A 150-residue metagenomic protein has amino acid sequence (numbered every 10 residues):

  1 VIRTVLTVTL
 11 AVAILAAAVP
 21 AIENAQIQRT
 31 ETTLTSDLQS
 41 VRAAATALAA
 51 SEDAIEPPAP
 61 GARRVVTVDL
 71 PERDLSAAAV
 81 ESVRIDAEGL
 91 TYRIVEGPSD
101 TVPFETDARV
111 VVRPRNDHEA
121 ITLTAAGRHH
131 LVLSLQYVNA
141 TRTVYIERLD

Functional and structural regions predicted by a protein language model:
V1-S51: Hydrophobic alpha-helical segments
A13-A16, A25, P57-G61, Y137: Residue-level signal for the start and early helices of compact helical domains
S36, I55, A59, V80-S82: General "foldedness" signal
Q39-S40, R63, N116-E119: N-terminal start-of-chain detector that recognizes signal peptides and the immediate post-cleavage beginning
A49-D74: Short, glycine/small-hydrophobic-rich surface segments
D69-D150: Intrinsically disordered, low-complexity regions enriched in Pro/Ser/Thr/Gly and acidic residues
